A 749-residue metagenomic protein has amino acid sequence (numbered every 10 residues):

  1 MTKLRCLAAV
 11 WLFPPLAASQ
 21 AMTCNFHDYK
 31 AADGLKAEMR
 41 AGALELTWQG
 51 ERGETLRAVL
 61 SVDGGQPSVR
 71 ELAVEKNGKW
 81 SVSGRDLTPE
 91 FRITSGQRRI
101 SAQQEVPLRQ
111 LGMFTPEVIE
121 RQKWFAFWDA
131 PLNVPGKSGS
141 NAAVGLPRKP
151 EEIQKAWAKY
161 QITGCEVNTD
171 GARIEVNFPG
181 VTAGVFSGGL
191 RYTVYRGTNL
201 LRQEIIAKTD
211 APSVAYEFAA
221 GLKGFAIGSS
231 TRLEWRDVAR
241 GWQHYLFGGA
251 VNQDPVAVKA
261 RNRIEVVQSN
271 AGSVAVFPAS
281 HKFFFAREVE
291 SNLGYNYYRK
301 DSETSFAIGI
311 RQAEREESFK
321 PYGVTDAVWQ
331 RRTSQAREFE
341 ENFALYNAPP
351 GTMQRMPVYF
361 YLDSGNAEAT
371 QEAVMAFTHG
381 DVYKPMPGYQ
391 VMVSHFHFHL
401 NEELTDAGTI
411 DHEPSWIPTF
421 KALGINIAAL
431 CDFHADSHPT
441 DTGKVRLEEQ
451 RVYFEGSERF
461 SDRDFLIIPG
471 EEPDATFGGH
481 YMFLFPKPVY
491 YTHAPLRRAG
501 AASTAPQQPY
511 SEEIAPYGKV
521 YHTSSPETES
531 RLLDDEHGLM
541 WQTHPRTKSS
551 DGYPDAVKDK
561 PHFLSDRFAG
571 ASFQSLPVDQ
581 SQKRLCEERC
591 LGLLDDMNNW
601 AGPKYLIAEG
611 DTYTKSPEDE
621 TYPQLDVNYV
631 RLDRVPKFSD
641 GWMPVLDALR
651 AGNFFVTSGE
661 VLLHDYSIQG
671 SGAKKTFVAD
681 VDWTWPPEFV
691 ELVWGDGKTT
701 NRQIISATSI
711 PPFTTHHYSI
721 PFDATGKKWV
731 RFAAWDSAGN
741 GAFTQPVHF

Functional and structural regions predicted by a protein language model:
M1-W11: Bacterial N-terminal signal peptides that target proteins for export
P14-L16: N-terminal signal peptide c-region/cleavage motif recognized by signal peptidases
L46-W48, V176-F178, L190-Y192, L201-T209 (+1 more regions): Short, well-ordered beta-strand segments enriched in hydrophobic/aromatic residues
Q49-E51, R70-S81, R85-A158, I162-C165 (+9 more regions): C-terminal functional module detector
R109-E117, F125-S140, A286, S291-Q335 (+5 more regions): Surface-exposed intrinsically disordered loops and tails
L190-V251: Acidic (Asp/Glu-rich), glycine- and aromatic
M386-H537, Q542-T543, S549-Y553, L576 (+4 more regions): A metal-dependent hydrolase metal-coordination microenvironment
Y510-T621, W683-P686, E691-T700, Y718-K728: Domain-core and long-helix interface of multi-subunit machines
